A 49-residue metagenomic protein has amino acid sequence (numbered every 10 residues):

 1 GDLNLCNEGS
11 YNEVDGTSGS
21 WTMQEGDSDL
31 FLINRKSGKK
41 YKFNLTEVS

Functional and structural regions predicted by a protein language model:
G1-D29, S37-K39: Intrinsic low-complexity, repeat-rich intrinsically disordered segments enriched in small/flexible residues
I33-S49: Low-complexity acidic/polar repeat-biased segments
